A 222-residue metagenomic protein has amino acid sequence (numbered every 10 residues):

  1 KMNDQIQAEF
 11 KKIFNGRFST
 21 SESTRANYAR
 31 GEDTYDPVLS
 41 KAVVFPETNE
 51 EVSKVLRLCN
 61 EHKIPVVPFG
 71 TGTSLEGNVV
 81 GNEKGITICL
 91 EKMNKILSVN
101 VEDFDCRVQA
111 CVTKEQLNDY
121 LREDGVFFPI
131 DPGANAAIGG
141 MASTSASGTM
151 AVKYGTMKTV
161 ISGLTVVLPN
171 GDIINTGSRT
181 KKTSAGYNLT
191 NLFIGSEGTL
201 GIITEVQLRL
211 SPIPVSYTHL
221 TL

Functional and structural regions predicted by a protein language model:
K1-R57, T73-F104: N-terminal flexible segment immediately upstream of the FAD-binding catalytic core in FAD-dependent oxidoreductases
F45-P46, E76-N94, Q109, M150-N170 (+1 more regions): Structural signature of FAD isoalloxazine-binding scaffolds in flavoprotein oxidoreductases
V80-M93, S98-I138: Anion-binding (especially nucleotide phosphate/pyrophosphate-binding) glycine-rich loop and adjoining beta-alpha core
Q116, L121-R122, I130, A134-A136 (+2 more regions): Hydrophobic, small-residue-rich alpha-helical packing segments that form membrane-like cores
L192-I202: Conserved phosphate/anionic-ligand binding catalytic regions in large, soluble enzymes, centered on
R209-Y217: Flexible, low-complexity linker/loop segments at domain and module junctions
T218-L222: Conserved small/polar residues in nucleotide/adenosyl-binding loops
